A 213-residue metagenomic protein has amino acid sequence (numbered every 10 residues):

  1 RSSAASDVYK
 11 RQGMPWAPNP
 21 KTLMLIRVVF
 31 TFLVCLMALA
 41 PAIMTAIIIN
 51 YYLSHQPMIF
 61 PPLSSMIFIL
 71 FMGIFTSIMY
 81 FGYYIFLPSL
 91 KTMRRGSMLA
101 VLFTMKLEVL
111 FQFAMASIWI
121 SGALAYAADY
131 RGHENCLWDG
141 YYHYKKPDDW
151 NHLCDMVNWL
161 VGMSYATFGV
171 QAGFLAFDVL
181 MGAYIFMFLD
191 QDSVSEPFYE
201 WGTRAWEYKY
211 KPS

Functional and structural regions predicted by a protein language model:
S2-Y9: Short, small-residue-biased leader/transition segments that mark boundaries at the very start of proteins
Y9, N135-L137, L153-D155: Sequence contexts marking disulfide-bonded cysteines in secreted/extracellular proteins
P15-L23, S54-L70, L99-L102, Y142-G162: Juxtamembrane membrane-interface segments at transmembrane-helix boundaries in membrane proteins
P20, M24-I49, P62-Y130, T167 (+1 more regions): Signature of small four-pass
Y52-H55, N135-L137: Outer-membrane beta-barrel translocator domains and adjoining extracellular loop/strand segments of Gram-negative
S121-K145: Juxtamembrane non-transmembrane "cap" segments at the membrane-aqueous interface of multi-pass membrane proteins
C154-P212: A hydrophobic membrane-anchoring alpha-helix module
